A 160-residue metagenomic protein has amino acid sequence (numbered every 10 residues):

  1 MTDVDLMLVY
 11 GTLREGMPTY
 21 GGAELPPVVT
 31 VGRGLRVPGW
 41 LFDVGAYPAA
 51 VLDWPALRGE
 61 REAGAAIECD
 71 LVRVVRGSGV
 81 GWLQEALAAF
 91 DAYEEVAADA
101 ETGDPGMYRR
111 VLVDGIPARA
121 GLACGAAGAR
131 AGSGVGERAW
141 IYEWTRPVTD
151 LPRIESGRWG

Functional and structural regions predicted by a protein language model:
T2-G160: Glycine-aromatic micro-motifs
